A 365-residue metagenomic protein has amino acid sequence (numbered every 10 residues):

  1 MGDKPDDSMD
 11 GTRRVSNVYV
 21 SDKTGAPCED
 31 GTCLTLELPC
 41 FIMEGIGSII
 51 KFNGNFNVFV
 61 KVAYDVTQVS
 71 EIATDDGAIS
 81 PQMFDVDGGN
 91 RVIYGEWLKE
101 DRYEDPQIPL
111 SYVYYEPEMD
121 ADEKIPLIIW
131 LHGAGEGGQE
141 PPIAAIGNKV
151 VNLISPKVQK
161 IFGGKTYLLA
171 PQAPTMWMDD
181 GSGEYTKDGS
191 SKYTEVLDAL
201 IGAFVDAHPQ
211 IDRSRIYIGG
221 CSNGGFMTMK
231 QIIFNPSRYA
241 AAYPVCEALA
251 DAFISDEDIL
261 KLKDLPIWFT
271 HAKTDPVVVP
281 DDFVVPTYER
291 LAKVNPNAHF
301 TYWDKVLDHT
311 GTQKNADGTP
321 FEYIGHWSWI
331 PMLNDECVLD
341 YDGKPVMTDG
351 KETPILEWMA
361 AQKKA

Functional and structural regions predicted by a protein language model:
G2-I125, A365: A domain-start/cap signature at the N-terminus of enzymes
G47-I49, G138-A144, D179-E184, K230-Q231 (+2 more regions): Short, solvent-exposed loop/turn and secondary-structure capping segments
M119-E123, G181-S222: Gly/Ser-rich "nucleophile elbow"/oxyanion-hole loop immediately N-terminal to the catalytic nucleophile in hydrolases
P126, L131-G133, C246, H271-A272: The conserved beta1-alpha1 loop
L127, A134-E195: Active-site machinery of serine-nucleophile hydrolases
G163-T166, K261-I267: Short, proline-enriched alpha-helix->beta-strand connector loops that line the catalytic pocket of alpha/beta-hydrolase
V205-K261: Primarily recognizes the serine-hydrolase "nucleophile elbow" in alpha/beta-hydrolase and SGNH/GDSL folds
W268-T270, T274-V277, D282-A365: C-terminal catalytic histidine-bearing segment of alpha/beta-hydrolase fold enzymes
